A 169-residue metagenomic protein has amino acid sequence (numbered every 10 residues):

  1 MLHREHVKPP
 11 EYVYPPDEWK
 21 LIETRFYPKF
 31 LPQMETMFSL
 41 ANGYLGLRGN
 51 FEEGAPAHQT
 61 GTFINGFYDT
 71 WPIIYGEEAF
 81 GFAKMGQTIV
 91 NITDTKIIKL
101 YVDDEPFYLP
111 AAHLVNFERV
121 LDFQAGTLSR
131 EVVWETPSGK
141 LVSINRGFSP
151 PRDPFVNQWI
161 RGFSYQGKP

Functional and structural regions predicted by a protein language model:
L2-P169: Beta-sandwich/jelly-roll carbohydrate-recognition scaffolds of carbohydrate-active enzymes
